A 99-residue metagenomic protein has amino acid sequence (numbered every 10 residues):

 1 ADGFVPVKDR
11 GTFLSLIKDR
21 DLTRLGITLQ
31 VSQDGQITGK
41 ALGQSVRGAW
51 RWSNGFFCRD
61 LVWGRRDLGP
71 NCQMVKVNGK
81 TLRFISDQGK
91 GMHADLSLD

Functional and structural regions predicted by a protein language model:
A1-D99: Lipid interaction determinants
